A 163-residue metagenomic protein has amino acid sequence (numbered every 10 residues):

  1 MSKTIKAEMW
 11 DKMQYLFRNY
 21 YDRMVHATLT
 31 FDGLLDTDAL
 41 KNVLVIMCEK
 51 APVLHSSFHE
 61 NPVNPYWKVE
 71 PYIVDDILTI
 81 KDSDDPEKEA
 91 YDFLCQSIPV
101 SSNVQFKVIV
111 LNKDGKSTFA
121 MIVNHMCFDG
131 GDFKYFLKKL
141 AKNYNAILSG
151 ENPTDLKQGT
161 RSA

Functional and structural regions predicted by a protein language model:
M1-T37, N42, I46: N-terminal beta-alpha "docking/capping" segments at the starts of catalytic domains in thioester/acy l-group-handling
S2-M9, Y15, G131-Y135, K139-A163: Non-catalytic, low-complexity flexible loops and terminal extensions
N19-D32, Y66-I77, A163: Short, charge-rich amphipathic segments
L29-P62, P153-A163: Short, charged N-terminal helix-start/capping segments
K41-G131, Y135-I147: Acyl-thioester-dependent condensation/acyltransferase catalytic cores
